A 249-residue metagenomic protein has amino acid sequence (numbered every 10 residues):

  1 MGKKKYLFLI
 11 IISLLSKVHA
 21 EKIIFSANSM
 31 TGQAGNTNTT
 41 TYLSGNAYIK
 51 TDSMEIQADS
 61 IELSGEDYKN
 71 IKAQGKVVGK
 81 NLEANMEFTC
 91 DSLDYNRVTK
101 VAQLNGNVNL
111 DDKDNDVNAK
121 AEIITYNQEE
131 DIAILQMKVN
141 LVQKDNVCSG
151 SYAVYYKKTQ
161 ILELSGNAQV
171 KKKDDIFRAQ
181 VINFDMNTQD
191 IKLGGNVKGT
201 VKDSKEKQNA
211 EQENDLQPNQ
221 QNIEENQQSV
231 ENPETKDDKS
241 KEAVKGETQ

Functional and structural regions predicted by a protein language model:
M1-Q249: Mature-chain termini and adjacent capping regions
